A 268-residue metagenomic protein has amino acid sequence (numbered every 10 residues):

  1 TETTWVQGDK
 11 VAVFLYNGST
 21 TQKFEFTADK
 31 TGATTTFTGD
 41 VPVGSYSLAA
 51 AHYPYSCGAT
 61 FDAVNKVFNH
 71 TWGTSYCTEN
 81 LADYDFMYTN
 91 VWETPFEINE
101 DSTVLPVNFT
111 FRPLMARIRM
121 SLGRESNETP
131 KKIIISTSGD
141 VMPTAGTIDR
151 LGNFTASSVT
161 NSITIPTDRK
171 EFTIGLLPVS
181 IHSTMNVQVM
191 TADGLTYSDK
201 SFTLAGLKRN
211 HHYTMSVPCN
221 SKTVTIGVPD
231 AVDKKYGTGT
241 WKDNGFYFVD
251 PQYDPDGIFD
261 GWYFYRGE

Functional and structural regions predicted by a protein language model:
T1-T129, P166-T173, P178-S183, T191 (+3 more regions): Short, low-hydrophobicity acidic/polar segments
E100, S126-T167, D199-S201, M215: Acidic/polar low-complexity flexible segments
S138, M190-A192: Short, loop-centered acidic/histidine patches that primarily coordinate divalent metals
G194-Y197: Short, exposed coil/turn segments at beta-strand boundaries within extracellular/luminal domains
